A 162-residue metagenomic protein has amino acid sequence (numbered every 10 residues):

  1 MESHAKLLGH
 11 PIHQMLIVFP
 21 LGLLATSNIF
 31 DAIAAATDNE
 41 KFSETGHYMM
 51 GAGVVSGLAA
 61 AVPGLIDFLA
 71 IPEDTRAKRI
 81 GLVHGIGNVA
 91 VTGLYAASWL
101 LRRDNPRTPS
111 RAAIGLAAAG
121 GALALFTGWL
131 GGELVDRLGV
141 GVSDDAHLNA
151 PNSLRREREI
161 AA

Functional and structural regions predicted by a protein language model:
M1-A162: Short amphipathic, positively biased membrane-proximal segments that drive organelle/inner-membrane targeting
